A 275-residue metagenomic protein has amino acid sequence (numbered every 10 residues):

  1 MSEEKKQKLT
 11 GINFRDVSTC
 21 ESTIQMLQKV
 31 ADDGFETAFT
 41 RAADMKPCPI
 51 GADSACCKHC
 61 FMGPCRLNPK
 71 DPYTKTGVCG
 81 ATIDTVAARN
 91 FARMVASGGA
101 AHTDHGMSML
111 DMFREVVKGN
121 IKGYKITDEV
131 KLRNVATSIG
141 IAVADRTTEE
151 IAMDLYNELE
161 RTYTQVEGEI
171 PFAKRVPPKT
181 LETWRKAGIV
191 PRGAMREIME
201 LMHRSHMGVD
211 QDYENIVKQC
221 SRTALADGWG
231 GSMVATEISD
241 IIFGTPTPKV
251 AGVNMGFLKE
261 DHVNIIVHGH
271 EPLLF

Functional and structural regions predicted by a protein language model:
S2-F275: Metallocofactor- and cofactor-centric catalytic cores in central/energy metabolism, strongly enriched
